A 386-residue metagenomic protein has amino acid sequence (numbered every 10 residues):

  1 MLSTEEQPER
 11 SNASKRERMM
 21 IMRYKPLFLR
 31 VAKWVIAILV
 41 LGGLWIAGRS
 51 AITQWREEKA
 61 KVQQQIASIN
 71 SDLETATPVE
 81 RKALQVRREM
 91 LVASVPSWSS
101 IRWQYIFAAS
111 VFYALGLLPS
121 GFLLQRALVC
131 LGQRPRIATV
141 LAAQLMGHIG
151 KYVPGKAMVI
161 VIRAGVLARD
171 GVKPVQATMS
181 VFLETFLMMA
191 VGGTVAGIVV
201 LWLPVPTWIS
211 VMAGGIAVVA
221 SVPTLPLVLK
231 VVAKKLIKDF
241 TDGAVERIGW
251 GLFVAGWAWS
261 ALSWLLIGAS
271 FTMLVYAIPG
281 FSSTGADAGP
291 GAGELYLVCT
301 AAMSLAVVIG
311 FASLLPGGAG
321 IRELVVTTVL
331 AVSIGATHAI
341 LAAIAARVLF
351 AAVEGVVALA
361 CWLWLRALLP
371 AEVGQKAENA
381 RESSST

Functional and structural regions predicted by a protein language model:
M1-A143, G192, V199-F311, S333-T386: Predominantly cytoplasmic-facing regulatory/coupling regions of multi-pass membrane proteins
A127, G155, A177, L183 (+1 more regions): Residue-level signal for inorganic ion chemistry
V129-G132, V159, R163-R169, M179 (+2 more regions): Short amphipathic alpha-helical coupling elements at transmembrane boundaries
A138-A142, V159, A168-E184, A336-A345: Membrane-interface alpha-helices at helix entry/exit sites of multi-pass transporters
M146-V153, A301-E323: Transmembrane alpha-helix interface/packing and boundary motifs in multi-pass membrane proteins, characterized by
H148-A157, T185, M189-G193: Mid-bilayer segments of alpha-helical transmembrane spans in multi-pass integral membrane proteins that mediate
A157-D170, S313-A331: Re-entrant/interfacial helical elements at transmembrane boundaries that shape and gate the permeation pathway
P174-L201: Hydrophobic alpha-helical segments and helix pairs
